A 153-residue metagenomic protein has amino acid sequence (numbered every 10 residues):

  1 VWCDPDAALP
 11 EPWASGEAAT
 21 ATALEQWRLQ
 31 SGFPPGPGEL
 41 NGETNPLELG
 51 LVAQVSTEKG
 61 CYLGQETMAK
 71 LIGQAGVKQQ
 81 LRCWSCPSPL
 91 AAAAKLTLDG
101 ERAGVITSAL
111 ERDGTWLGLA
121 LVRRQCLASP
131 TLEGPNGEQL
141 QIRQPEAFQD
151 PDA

Functional and structural regions predicted by a protein language model:
V1-P34, L132-E133: Acidic, low-complexity central loop/insert segments
P10-S15, E39-N41, I72, S108: A short secondary-structure junction signal
G16, A21, E39-E43, L47 (+1 more regions): Short, functionally important structural connectors and interaction interfaces within domains
W27, L49-V55, K59, L63-Q65 (+1 more regions): Glycine-rich, small/acidic residue-mixed loop/short-helix segments
W27-L49: Short, conserved active-site entrance elements at the starts or edges of catalytic domains
